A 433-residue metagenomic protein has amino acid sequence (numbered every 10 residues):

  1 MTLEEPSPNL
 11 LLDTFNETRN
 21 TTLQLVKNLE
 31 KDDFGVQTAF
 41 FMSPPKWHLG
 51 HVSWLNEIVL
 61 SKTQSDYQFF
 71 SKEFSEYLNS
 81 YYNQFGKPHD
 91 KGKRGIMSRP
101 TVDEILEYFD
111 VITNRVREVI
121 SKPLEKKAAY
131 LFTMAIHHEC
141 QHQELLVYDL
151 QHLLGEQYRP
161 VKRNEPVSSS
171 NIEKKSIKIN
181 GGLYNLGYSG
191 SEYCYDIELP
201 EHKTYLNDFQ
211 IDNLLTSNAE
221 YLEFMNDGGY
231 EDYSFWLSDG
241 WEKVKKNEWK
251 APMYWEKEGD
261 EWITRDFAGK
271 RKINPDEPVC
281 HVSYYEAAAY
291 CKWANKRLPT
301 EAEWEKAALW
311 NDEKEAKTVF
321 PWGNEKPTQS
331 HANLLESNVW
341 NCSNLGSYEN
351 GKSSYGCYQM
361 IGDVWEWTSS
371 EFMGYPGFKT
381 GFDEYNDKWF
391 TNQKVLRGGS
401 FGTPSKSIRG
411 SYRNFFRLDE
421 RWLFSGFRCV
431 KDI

Functional and structural regions predicted by a protein language model:
M1-S43, W47-W54, I58, K62-R115 (+8 more regions): Disulfide-stabilized, aromatic/cysteine-rich ligand-recognition loop
L29, V119-P123: Secondary-structure edge/capping motif, primarily at the C-terminal ends of alpha-helices and the immediately following
P123-A129: A conserved hydrophobic secondary-structure block that centers on an alpha-helix together with its immediately flanking
A135, E139-Q141, L145, D149 (+3 more regions): Functional-site microenvironments in short loops/helix caps that host divalent-cation chemistry
